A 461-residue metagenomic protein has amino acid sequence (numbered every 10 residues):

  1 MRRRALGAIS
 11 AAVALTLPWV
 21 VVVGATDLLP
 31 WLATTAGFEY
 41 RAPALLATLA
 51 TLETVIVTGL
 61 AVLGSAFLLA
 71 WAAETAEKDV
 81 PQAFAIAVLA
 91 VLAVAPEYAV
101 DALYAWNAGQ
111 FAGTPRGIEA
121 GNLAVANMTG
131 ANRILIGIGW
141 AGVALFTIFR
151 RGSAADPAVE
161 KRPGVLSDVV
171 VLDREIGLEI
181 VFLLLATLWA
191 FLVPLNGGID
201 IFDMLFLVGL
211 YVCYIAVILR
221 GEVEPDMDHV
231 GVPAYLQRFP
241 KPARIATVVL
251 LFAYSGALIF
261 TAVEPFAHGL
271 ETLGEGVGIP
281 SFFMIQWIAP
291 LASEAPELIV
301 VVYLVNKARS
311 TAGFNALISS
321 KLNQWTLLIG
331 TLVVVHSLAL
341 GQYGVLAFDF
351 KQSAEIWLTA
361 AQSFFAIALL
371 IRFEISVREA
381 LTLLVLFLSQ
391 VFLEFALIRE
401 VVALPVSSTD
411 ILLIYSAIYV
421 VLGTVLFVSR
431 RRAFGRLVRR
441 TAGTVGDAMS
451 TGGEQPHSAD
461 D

Functional and structural regions predicted by a protein language model:
M1-D461: Hydrophobic alpha-helical segments, chiefly the membrane-spanning helices and signal/signal-anchor peptides
